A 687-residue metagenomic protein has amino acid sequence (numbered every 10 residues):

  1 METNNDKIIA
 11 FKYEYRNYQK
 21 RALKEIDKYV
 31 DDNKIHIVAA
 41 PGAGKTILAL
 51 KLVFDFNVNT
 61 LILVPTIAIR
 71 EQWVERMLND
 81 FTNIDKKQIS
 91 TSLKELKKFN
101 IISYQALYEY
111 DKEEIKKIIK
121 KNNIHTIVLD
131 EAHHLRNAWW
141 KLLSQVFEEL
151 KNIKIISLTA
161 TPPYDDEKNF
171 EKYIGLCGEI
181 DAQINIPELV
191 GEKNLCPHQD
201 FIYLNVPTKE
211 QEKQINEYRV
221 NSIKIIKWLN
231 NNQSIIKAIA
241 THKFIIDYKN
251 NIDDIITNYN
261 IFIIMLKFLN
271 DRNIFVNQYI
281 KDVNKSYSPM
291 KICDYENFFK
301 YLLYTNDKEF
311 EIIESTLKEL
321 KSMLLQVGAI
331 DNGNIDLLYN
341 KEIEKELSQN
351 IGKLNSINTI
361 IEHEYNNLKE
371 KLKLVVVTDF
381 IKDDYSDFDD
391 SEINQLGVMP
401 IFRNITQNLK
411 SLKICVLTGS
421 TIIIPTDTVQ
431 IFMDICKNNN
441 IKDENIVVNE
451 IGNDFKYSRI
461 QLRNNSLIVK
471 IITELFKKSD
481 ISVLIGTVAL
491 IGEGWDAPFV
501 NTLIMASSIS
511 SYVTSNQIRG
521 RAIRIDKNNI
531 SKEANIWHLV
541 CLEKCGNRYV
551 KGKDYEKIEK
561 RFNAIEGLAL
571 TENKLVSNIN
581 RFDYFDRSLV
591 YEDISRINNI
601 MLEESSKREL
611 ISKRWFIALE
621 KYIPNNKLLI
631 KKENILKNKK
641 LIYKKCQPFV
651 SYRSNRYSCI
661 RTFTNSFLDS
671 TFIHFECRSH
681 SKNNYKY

Functional and structural regions predicted by a protein language model:
E2-V38: Conserved pre-motif I regulatory segment
D31-L52: Walker A/P-loop
A40-A43, I47, T82-Q88, L93-N100 (+2 more regions): Conserved C-terminal RecA-like helicase domain
T60, I67-L93, I174-C177: Conserved helix-turn-beta segment of the N-terminal RecA-like "Helicase ATP-binding" lobe in SF1/SF2 helicases
N100-V128, L135-Q145: Conserved RecA-like ASCE ATPase "motif II neighborhood" in helicase/translocase motors
N137-L195: Post-DEXD/H (motif II) to motif III coupling segment of the RecA-like Helicase ATP-binding lobe
L229-F275, G552-Y687: Long, largely alpha-helical accessory region at the distal end of helicase-like NTP-driven motors
F388-S391, N404-N578: Conserved RecA-like P-loop NTPase helicase motor core
